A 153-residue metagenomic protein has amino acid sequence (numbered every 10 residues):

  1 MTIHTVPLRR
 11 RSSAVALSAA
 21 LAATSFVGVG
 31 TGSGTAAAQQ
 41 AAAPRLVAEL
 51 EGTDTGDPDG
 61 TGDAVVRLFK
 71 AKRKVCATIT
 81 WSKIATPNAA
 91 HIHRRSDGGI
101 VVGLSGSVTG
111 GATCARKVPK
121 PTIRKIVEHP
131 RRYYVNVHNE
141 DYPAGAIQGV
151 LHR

Functional and structural regions predicted by a protein language model:
T2-A90, R94-R153: Metal-centered catalytic cores of metalloenzymes
